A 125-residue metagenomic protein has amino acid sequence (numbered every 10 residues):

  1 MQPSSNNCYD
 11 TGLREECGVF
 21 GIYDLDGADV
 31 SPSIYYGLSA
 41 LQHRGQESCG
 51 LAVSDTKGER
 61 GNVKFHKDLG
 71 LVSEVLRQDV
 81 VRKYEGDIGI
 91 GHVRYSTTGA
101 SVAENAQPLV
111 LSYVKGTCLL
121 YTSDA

Functional and structural regions predicted by a protein language model:
M1-L120: N-terminal glutamine amidotransferase
Y121-A125: Conserved small/polar residues in nucleotide/adenosyl-binding loops
